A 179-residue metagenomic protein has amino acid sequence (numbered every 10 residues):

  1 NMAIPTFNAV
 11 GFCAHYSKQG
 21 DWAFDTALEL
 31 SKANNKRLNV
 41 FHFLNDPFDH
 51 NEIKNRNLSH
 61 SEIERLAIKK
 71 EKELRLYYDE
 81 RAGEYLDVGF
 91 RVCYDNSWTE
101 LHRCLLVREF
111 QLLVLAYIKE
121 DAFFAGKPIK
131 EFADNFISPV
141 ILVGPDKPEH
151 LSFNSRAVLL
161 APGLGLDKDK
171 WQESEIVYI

Functional and structural regions predicted by a protein language model:
M2-P5, E80-L113, I118-D121, G165-I179: Structural beta-alpha unit
A3-N57, N135, G144-D146, V158-I179: Small/aliphatic-rich secondary-structure junction motif
G20, E71, Y94-D95, A122: A conditional alpha-helix N-cap/helix-loop micro-motif detector
W22-T26, E100-C104, K127-E131: A short acidic, amphipathic alpha-helical/loop segment
N39-F41, G89-C93, I141-V143: General small-molecule cofactor/ligand-binding pocket signal
L58-K72: A short acidic, glycine-rich active-site loop that binds or catalyzes chemistry on phosphate/adenosine moieties
L105-L106, N154-L160: Short, surface-exposed amphipathic charged segments that create phosphate/polyanion-binding patches used for binding
L112-F136, D146-L151: Glycine-rich, Arg-bearing micro-motifs that act as flexible, cationic patches
